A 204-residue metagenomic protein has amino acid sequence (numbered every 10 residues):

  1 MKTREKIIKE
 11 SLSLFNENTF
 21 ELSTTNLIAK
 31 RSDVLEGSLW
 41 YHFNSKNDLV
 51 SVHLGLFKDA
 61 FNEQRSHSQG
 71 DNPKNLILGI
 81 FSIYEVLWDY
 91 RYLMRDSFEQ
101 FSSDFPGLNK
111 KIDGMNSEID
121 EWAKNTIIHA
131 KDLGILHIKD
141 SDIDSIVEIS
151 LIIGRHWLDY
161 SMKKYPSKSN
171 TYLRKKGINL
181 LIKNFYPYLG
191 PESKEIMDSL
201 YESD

Functional and structural regions predicted by a protein language model:
K6, N18-D48, V52: Helix-turn-helix
I7-F15: Short hydrophobic clusters on alpha-helical segments that form packing/core surfaces in small helical domains
G55-N62: Short, basic, alpha-helical segments at the C-terminal edge of helix-turn-helix-like DNA-binding modules
R65-L93, K110: Hydrophobic alpha-helical connector segments
R65-S68, M94-F101, G134, S161-K168: Secondary-structure edge/capping motif, primarily at the C-terminal ends of alpha-helices and the immediately following
W88-N109, K124-I128: Amphipathic alpha-helical segments used for helix-helix packing
P106-L133, D144-D159, N179-Y186: Amphipathic alpha-helical packing segments from all-alpha helical-bundle domains
D159-D204: C-terminal peripheral helix-coil segments that are non-catalytic and often amphipathic
